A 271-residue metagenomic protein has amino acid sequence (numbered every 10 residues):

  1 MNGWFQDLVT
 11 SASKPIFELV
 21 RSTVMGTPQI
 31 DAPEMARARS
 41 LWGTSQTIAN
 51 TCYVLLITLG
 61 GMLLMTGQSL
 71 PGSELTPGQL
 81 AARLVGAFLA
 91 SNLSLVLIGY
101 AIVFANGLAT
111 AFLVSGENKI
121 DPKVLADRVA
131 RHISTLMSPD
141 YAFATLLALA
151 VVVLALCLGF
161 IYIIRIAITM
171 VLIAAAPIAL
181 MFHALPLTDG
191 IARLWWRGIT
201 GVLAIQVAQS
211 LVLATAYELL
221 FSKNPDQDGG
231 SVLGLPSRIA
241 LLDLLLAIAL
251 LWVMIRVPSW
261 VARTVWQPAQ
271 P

Functional and structural regions predicted by a protein language model:
M1-C52: Binding/recognition "hotspot" determinant
N2-A12, G86-G107, R197-L211: Hydrophobic alpha-helical membrane-insertion segments
A38-L41, S73-L89, T188-L203, L233-R238: Membrane-interface segments at loop-to-transmembrane junctions
S45, A87-V171, A175, A214-R263 (+1 more regions): Non-cytosolic segments of integral membrane proteins
N50-I57, I163-A167: Selective recognition of hydrophobic, aromatic-rich stretches within alpha-helical transmembrane segments of polytopic
C52-F88, A175-D189: Hydrophobic transmembrane alpha-helix segments characteristic of membrane transport and insertion machinery
L56, G60, L80, L84 (+6 more regions): Alpha-helical transmembrane spans of integral membrane proteins, capturing the lipid-embedded, hydrophobic core of TM
A176, L180-F182, L187-V202, Q206-V207 (+1 more regions): Extended serine/threonine-enriched, polar tracts that run as long, contiguous segments within proteins
